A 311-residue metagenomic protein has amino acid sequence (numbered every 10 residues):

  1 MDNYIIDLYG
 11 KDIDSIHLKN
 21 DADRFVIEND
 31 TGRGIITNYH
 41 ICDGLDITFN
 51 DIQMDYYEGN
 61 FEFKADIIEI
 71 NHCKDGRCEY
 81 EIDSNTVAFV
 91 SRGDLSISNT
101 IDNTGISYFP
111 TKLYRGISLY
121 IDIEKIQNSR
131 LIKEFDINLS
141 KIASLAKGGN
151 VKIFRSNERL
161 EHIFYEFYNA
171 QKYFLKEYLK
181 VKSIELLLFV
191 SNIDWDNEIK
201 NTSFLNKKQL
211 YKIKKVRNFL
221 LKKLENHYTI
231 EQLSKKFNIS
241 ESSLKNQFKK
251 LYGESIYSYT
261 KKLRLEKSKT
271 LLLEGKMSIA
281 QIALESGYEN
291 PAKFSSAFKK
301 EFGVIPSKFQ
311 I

Functional and structural regions predicted by a protein language model:
M1-K64: N-terminal low-complexity or simple alpha-helical regulatory segments that function as activation/interaction modules
G32-R33, I41-L45, F61-I67, T100-I117: Ligand-binding loop in jelly-roll beta-barrel domains
K64-E79, L119-I121: Short, conserved beta-strand element in jelly-roll/cupin
E81, T86-K208, I230, K235-E241 (+3 more regions): Alpha-helical bundle regulatory/interaction domains
L179, L220, L244: Conserved hydrophobic/aromatic pocket- or pore-lining residues that grip, position, or stack substrates in active sites
K214-K222, N226-H227, E231-Q232, K250-A292 (+1 more regions): Terminal helix-turn-helix DNA-binding modules in bacterial transcription factors
I239, L244, S258-K261: Aromatic (often tryptophan-rich) hydrophobic motifs at membrane interfaces
L244, F248, K293-F294, F298: Short hydrophobic/aromatic patch on the recognition helix
